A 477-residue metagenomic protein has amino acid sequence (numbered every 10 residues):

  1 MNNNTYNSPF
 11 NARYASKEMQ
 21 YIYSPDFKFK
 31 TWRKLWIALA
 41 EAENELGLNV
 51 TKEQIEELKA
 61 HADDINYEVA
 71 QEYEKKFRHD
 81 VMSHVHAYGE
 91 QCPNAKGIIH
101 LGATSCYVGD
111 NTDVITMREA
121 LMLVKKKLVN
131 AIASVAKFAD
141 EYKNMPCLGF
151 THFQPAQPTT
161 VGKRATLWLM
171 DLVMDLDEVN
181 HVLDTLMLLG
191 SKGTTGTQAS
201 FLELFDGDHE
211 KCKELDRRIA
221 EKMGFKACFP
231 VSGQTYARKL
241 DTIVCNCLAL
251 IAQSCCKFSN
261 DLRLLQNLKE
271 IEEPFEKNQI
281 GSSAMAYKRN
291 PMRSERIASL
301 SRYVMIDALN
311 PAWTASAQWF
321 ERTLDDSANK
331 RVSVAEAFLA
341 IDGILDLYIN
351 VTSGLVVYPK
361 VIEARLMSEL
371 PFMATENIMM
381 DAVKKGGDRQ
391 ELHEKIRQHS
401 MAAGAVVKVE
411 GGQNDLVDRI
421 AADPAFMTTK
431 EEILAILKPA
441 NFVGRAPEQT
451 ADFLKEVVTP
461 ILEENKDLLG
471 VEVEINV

Functional and structural regions predicted by a protein language model:
N2-A220, G281-S282, M292-R296, E391 (+4 more regions): A helix-coil-helix interface module used to build multimeric assemblies and to scaffold catalytic/cofactor sites
Q20-S24, V69-Q71, Q279-S299, E321-E336 (+4 more regions): Short beta-alpha connecting loops at secondary-structure transitions that line or flank enzyme active sites
L39-A42, V124, L128-A131, V135-F138 (+13 more regions): Amphipathic alpha-helices that form helix-helix packing interfaces
D140-G162, E272-K288, E321-A328, S353-M373: Glycine-rich cofactor-pocket loops
K163, T242-L250, N377-K385: Short, well-ordered beta-strand elements within core beta-sheets of diverse protein domains
D175, V179, K226, G233-S327 (+1 more regions): Glycine-rich anion/phosphate-binding loop at the beta-strand->alpha-helix junction
E272, K395-A402: Active/binding-pocket-proximal capping segment
Y303-R389, K395: Long, amphipathic alpha-helical stalk/connector segments used for oligomerization, subunit docking, or mechanical
